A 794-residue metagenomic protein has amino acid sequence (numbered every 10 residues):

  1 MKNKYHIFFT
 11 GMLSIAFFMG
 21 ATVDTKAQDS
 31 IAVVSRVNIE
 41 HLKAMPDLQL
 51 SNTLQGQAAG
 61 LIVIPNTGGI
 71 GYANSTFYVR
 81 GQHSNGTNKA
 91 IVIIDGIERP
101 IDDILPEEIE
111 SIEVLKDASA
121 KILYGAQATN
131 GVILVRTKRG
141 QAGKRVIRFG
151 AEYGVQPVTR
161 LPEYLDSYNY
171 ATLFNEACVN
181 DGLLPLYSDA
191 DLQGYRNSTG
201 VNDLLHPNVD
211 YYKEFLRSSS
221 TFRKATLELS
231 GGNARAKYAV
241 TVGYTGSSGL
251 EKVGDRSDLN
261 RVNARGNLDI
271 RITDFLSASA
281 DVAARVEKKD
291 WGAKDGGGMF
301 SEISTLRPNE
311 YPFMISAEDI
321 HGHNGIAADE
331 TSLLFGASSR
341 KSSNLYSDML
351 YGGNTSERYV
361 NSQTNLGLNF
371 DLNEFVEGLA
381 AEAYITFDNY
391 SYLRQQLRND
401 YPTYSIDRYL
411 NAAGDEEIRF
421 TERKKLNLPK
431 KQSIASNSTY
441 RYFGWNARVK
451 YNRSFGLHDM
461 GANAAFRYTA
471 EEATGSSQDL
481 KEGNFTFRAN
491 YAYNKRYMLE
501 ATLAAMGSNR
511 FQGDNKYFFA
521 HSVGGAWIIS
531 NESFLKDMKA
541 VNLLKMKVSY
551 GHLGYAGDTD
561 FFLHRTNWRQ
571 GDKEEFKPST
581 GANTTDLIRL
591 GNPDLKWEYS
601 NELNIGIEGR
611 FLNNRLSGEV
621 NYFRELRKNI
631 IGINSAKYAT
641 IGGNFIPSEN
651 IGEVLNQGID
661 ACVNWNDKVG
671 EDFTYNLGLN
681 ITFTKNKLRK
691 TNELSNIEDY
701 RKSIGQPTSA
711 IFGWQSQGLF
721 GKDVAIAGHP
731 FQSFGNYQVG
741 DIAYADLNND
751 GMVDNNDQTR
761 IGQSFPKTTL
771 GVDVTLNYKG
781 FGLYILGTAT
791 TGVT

Functional and structural regions predicted by a protein language model:
M1-R265, S277-S279, A337, I697: Short, small/polar-rich motifs associated with maturation and membrane association, primarily at protein termini
K89, N267-L276, V282-V286, D319-H321 (+5 more regions): Extracellular/periplasmic, surface-exposed regions of secreted and cell-surface proteins
V92, Y737, L747, V774-L776: Short aromatic-centered micro-motifs
I97-R139, R160-L165, V209-T226, T245-D281 (+12 more regions): Outer-membrane beta-barrel proteins
L123-G125, G143-K144, P157-R160, K289-W291 (+3 more regions): Switch/connector loops and helix/strand junctions flanking conserved nucleotide-binding motifs in nucleotide-processing
R148-D203, N666-S764: Conserved small-residue
S347, Q732-V739, T790-T794: Extracytoplasmic gating/loop element in the C-terminal half of outer-membrane beta-barrel translocons and assembly
E377, Q763-V793: Glycine-rich, aromatic-lined ligand/substrate-binding cores of catalytic and carbohydrate-binding domains
